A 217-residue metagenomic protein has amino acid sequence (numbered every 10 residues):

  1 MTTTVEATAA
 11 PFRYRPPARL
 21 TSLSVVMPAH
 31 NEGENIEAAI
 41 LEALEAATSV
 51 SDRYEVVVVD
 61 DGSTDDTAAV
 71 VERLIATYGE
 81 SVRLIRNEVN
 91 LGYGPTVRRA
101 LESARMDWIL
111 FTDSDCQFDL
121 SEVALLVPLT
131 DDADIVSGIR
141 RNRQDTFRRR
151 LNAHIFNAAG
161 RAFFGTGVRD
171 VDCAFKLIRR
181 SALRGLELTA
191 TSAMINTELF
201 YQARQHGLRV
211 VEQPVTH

Functional and structural regions predicted by a protein language model:
M1-E45: N-proximal low-complexity "stem/linker" segments adjacent to membrane-targeting elements
S22-S24, E55, E198: Cell-envelope/extracellular polymer assembly enzymes that use nucleotide-activated donors
A29-H30, V59-D61, N87: Conserved sequence signature across two-component system core domains
E34-A38, D65-L74: Acidic helix N-cap motif at the loop->helix transition within catalytic regions of sugar-transfer enzymes
Y54-V57, A68-S103: Conserved donor nucleotide-binding strand/loop of the catalytic core
D60-A69, C116: A conserved acidic beta->alpha catalytic loop
N87-S103, W108-F111, Q117-A193, T197: Acceptor/aglycone-binding surface of glycosyltransferases and processive sugar-polymer synthases
T166, L188-T191, F200-H217: Catalytic donor-sugar/metal-binding loop of nucleotide-sugar-dependent glycosyltransferases
